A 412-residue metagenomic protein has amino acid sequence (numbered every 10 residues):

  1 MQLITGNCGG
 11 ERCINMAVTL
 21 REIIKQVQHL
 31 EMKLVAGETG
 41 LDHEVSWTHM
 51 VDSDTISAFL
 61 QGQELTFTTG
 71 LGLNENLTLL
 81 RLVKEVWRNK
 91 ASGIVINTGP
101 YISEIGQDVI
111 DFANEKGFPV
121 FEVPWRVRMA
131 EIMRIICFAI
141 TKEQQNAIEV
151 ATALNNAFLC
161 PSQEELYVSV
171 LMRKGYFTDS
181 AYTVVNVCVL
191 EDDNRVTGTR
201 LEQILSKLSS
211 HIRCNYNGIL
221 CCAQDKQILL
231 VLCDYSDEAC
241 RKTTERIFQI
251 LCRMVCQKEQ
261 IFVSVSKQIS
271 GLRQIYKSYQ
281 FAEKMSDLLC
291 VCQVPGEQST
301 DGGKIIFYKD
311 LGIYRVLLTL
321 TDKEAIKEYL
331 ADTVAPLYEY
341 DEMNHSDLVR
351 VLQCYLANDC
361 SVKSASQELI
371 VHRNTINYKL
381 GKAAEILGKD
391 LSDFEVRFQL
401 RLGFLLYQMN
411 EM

Functional and structural regions predicted by a protein language model:
Q2-N7, L159-M412: Cytosolic nucleotide-utilizing catalytic cores of signal-transduction proteins
Q2-W87: Gly/Thr-rich phosphate-binding loop signature of adenosyl cofactor/nucleotide-binding cores
K84, I110-D111: Alpha-helical segments flanking ligand/cofactor-binding loops in enzyme cores
S92-P100, F118-W125: Short hydrophobic alpha-helical runs that function as membrane-insertion/retention elements
E104-V109: Short, glycine/polar-rich helix-capping loops at beta-to-alpha or helix-loop-helix junctions that flank or form
F112-F158: Long, charge-dense
